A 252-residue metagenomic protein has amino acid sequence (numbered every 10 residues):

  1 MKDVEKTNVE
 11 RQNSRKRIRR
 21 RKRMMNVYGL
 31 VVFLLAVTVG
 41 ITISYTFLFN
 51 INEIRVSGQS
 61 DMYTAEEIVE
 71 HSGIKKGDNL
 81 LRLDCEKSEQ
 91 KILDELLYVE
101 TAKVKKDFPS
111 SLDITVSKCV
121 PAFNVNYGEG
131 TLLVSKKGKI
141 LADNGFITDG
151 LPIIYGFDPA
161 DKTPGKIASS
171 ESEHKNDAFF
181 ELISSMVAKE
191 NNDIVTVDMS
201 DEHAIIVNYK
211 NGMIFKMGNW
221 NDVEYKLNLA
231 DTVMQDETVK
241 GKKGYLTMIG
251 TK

Functional and structural regions predicted by a protein language model:
M1-T42, E66-N79, K91, E100-K252: Charged, solvent-exposed interaction patches on well-folded alpha/beta domains that mediate macromolecular contacts
V37-Q59: Aromatic-capped interface at the extracytoplasmic side of an N-terminal signal-anchor transmembrane helix
F49-I51, Y63, L83: A broad, structural micro-motif
G58-Q59, L80-L83, H174: Short, surface-exposed ligand-recognition loops at beta-strand->loop->(often short) alpha-helix junctions that present
Q59-S60, D222: Structured loop/turn residues at secondary-structure junctions
E95-L96: Acidic-histidine catalytic/liganding microenvironments
